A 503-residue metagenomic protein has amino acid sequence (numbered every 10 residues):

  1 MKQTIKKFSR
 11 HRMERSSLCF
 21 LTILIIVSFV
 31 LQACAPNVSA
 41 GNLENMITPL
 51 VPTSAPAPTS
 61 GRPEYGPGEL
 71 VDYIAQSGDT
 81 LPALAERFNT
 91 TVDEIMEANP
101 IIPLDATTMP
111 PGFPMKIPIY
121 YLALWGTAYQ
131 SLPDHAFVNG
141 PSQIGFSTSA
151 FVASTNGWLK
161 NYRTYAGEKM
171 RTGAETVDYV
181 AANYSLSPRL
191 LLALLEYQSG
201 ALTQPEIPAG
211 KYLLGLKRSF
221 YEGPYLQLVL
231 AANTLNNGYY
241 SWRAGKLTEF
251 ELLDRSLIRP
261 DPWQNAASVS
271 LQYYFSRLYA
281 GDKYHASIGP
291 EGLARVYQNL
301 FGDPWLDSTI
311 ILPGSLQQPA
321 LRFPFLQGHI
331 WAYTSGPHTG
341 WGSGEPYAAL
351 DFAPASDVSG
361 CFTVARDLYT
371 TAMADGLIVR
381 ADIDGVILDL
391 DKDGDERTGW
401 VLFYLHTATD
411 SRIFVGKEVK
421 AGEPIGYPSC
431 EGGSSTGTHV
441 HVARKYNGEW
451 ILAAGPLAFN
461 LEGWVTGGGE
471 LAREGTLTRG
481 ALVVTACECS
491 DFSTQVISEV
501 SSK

Functional and structural regions predicted by a protein language model:
I26-F29, C34-E69, P100, Y120-F137 (+1 more regions): Ser/Thr-rich, Proline-interspersed low-complexity disordered segments
S54-D93, F113-M115, I119, S131-L132 (+1 more regions): Primarily a LysM-type cell-wall glycan-binding module
A128-H285: Catalytic glycan-binding domains that act on GlcNAc-containing polysaccharides
K217-T334, R473-K503: Non-catalytic cell-wall polysaccharide-engagement segments
P313-L316, A320, W331-M373, Y404: Short glycine/threonine/proline-enriched tight-turn/helix- or strand-capping micro-motif at secondary-structure
P319-L321, V364, T371, K417-K420 (+1 more regions): Acidic, glycine-rich catalytic/binding loops that coordinate metals and/or anionic ligands
Y333, T370, G376-I378, G416-P428: A structural signal for short beta-strand/turn segments enriched in small hydrophobics and glycine
V364-V415, G437-H439: Zn2+-dependent peptidoglycan hydrolase active-site motif and core
